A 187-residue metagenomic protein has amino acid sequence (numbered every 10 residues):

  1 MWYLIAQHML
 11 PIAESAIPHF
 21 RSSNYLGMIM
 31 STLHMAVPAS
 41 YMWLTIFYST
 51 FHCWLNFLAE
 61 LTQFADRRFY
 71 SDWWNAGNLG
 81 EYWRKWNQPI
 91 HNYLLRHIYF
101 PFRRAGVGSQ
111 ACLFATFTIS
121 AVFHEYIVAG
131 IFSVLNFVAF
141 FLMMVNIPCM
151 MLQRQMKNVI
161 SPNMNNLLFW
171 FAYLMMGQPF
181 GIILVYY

Functional and structural regions predicted by a protein language model:
M1-P18, Y126-G130, P148: Juxtamembrane "helix exit" motif at the C-terminal ends of alpha-helical transmembrane segments in multi-pass membrane
E14-A121, E125-A129, P162-Y187: Membrane-interfacial catalytic/cofactor-binding modules of polytopic membrane enzymes
L113-F114, F132-R154, W170-L174: Hydrophobic transmembrane alpha-helices
Q155-P162: Alpha-helical transmembrane segments
